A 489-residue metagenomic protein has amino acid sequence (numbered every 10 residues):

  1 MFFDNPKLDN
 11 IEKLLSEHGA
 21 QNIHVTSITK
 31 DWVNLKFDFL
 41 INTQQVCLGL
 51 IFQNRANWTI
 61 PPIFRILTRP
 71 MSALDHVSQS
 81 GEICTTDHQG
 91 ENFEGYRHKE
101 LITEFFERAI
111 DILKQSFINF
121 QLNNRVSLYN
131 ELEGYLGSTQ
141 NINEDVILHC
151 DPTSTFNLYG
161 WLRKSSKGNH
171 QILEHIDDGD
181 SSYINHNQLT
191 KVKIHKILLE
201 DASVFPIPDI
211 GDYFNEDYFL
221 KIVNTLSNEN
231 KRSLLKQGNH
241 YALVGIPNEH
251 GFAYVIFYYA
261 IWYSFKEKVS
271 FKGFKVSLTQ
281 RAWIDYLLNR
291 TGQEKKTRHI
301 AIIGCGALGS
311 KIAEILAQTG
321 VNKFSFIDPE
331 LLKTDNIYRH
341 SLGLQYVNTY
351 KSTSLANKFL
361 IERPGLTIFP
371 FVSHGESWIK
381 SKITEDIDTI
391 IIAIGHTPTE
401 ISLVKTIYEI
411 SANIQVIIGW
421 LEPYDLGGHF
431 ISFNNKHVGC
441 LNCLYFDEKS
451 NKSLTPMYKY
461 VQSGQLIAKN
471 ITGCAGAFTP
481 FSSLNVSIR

Functional and structural regions predicted by a protein language model:
A20-H88, E100: Compact alpha/beta protein-protein interaction domains typified by the UBC
I63-T153: Domain-scale recognition of soluble eukaryotic interaction modules
S138-T297: Glycine/serine-rich phosphate-binding loop and adjoining beta1-alpha1 elements at the start of nucleotide-handling
R290-L331: Glycine-rich adenosine-cofactor-binding loop
P329-P364: Glycine-rich phosphate-binding loop and adjoining beta1-alpha1-beta2 segment of Rossmann-like nucleotide-binding folds
W378-D386: Short amphipathic alpha-helix with an adjacent loop that forms part of the alpha/beta core around
T389-F433: ADP-ribose/adenylate-binding Rossmann-like module
L421-R489: Adenosine-phosphate binding glycine-rich loop
